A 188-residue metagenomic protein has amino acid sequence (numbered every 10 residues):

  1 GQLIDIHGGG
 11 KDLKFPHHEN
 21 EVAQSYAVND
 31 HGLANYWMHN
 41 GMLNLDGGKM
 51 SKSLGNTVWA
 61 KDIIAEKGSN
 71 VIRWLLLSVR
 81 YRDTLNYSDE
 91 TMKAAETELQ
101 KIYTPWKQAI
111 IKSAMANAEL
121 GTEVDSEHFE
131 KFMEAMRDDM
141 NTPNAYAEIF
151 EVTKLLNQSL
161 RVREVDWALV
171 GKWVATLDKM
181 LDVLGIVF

Functional and structural regions predicted by a protein language model:
G1-I110: Alpha-helical recognition segments enriched in aromatics with Gly/Pro capping that present substrate-recognition
V28-H31, I64-A65, Y81-F188: Feature 926 captures the class I aminoacyl-tRNA synthetase adenylation module centered on the KMSKS loop
